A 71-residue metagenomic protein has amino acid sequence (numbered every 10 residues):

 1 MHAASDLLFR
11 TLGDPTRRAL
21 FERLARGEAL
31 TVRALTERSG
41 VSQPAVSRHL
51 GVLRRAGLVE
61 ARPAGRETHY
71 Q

Functional and structural regions predicted by a protein language model:
H2-P44, A64-Q71: N-terminal helix-turn-helix DNA-binding core of bacterial DNA-binding proteins
E37, R48, R54-R55: Alpha-helical residues within the helix-turn-helix
V52, P63: Alpha-helical DNA-recognition elements
